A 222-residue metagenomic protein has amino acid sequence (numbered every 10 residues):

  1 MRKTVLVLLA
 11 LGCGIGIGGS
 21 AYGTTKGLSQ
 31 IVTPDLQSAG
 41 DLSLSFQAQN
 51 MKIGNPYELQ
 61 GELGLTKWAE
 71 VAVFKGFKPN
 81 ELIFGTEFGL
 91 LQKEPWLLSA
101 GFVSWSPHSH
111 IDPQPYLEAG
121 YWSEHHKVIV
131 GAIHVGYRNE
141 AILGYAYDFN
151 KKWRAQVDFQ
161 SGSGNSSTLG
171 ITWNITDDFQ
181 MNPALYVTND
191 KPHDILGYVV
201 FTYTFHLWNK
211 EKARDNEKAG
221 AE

Functional and structural regions predicted by a protein language model:
M1-T4: Positively charged n-region of N-terminal signal peptides that target proteins for export
L6-L8, S29: Short helix-onset patch at the extreme N-terminus, typifying the N->h transition of secretory signal peptides
L8-G16: Bacterial N-terminal signal peptides
A21-P115, G120-H126, Y145-G162, S166-E222: Transmembrane beta-barrel domains of Gram-negative outer membranes and organellar outer membranes
H134-G136: Surface loop/turn motifs at the tips and blade-to-blade linkers of beta-strand repeat domains
N139-G144: General zinc-binding finger modules coordinated by cysteine/histidine
